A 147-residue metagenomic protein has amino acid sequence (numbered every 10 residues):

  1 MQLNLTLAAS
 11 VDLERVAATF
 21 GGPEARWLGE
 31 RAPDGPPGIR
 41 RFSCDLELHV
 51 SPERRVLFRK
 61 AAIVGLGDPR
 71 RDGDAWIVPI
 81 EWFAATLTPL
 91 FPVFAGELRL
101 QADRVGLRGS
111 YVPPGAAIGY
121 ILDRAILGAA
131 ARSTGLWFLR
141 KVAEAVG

Functional and structural regions predicted by a protein language model:
M1-L57: Hydrophobic ligand-binding cavity/cleft-lining segments
L7, V105-G109: Short, hydrophobic/aromatic-enriched beta-strand segments in well-ordered soluble domains
F20-A32, G67-D68, F138, V142-V146: Hydrophobic, Leu/Ile/Phe/Ala-enriched alpha-helical segments that form helix-helix packing faces
G22-E24, P33, I63, A95-E97 (+2 more regions): General N-terminal targeting signals
E24, I39-R41, G73, P79 (+1 more regions): Intrinsically disordered regions, especially transient/low-confidence alpha-helical propensity segments and coil-helix
L28-P36, E47-A102, S110-V112: Hydrophobic-ligand binding "helix-grip"
V112-G147: A conserved amphipathic terminal alpha-helix motif
